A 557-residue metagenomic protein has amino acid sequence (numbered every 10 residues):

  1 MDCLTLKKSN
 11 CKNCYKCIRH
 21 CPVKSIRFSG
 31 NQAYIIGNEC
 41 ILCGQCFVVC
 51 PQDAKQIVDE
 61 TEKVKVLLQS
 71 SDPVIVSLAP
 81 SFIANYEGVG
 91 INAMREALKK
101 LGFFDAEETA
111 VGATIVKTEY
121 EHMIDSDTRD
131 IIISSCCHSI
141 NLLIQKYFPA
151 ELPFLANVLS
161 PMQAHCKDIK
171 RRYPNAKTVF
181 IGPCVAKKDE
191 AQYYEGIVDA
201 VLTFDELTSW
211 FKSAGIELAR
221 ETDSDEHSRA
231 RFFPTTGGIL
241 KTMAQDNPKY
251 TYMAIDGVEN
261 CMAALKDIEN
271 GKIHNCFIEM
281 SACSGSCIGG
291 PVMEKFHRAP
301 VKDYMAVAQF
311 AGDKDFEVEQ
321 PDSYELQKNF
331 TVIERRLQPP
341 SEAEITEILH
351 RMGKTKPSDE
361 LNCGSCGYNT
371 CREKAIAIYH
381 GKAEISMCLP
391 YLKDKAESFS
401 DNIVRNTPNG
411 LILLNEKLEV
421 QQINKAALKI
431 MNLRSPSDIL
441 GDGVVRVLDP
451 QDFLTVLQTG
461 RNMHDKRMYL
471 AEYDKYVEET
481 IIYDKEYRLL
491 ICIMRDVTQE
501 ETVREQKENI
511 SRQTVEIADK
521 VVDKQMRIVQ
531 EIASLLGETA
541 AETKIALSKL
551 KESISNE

Functional and structural regions predicted by a protein language model:
C3-K8, K12-I36, I41, Q45-E60 (+2 more regions): Iron-sulfur cluster-binding cysteine motifs and their immediate structural context in ferredoxin-like electron-transfer
V58-R336, P340-L349, N369-I376: Iron-sulfur-associated redox domains of electron-transfer enzymes in respiratory and anaerobic energy metabolism
I385-N406, V503-I510, V521: Short, charged amphipathic alpha-helical "coupling" segments at sensory-output junctions in signaling proteins
K395-K429: Sensory modules in modular signal-transduction proteins
A427-I439: PAS/PAS-like sensory domain cap-loop motif
D449-Q499: PAS-family sensory/regulatory modules and their coupling/dimerization elements
Y483-I528: Sensory coupling linkers of modular signal transduction proteins
N509-E557: Signal-transducing coiled-coil/dimerization helices and immediately adjacent hinge/linker segments that couple sensory
